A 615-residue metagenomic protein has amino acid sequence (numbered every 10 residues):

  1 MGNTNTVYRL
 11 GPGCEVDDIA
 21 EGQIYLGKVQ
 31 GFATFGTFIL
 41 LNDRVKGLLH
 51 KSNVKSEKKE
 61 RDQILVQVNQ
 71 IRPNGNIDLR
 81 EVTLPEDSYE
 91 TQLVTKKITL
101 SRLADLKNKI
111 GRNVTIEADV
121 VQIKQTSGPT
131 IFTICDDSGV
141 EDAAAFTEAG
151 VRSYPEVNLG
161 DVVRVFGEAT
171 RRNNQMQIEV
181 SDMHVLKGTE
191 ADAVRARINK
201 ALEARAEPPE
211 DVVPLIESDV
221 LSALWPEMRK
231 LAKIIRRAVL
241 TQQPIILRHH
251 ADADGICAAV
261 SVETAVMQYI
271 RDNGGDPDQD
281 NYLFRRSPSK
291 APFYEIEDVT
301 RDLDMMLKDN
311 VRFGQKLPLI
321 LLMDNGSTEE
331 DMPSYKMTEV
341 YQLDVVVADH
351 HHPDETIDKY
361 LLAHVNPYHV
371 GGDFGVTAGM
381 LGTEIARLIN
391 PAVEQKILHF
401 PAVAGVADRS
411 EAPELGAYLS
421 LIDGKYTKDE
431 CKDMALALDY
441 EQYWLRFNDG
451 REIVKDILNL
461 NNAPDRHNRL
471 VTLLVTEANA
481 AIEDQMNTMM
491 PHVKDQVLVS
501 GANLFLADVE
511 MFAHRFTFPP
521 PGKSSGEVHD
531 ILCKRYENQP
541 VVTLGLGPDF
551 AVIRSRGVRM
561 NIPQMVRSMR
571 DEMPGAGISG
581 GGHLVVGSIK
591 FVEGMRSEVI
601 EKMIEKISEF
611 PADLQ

Functional and structural regions predicted by a protein language model:
M1-E117, Q122, T126-T130, D136-Y154 (+2 more regions): Single-stranded RNA-binding regions, centering on S1/OB-family and related RNA-binding modules
H50, D142-A143, L362-G372, E384 (+2 more regions): Short beta-alpha connecting loops at secondary-structure transitions that line or flank enzyme active sites
A144-F146, A253-D254, Q268-V345, P353-T356: N-terminal small/polar loop signature for handling phosphorylated ligands or for N-terminal nucleophile
N199-Q243, L247, I256, T264-Q268: An N-terminal, well-structured beta->alpha segment
E207-S218, D278-S287, L506: Gly-rich Lys/Arg/Thr-decorated short loops/hinges at beta-loop-alpha junctions or inter-strand turns that position
L240-L247, A251-A253, E355-M511, V528-H529 (+1 more regions): A structured phosphate/pyrophosphate-recognition subdomain
V346-V347, H351-N366, N561-G575: Flexible glycine/proline-rich, aromatic-decorated loop/lid segments
P391, L498, N503-Q615: Glycine-rich, acidic loop segments that terminate in or are immediately followed by a histidine
